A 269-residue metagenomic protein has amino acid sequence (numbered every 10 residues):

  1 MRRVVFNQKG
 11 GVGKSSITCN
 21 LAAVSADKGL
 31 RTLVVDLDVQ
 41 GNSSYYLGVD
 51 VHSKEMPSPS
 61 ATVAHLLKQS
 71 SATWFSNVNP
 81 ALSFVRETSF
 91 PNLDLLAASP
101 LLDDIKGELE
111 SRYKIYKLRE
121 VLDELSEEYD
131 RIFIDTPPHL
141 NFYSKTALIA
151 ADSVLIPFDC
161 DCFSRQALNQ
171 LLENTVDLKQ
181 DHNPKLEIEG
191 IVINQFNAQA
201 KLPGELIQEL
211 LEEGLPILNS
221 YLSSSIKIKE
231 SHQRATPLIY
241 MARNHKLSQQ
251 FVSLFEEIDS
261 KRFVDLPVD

Functional and structural regions predicted by a protein language model:
M1-D269: P-loop NTP-binding core
